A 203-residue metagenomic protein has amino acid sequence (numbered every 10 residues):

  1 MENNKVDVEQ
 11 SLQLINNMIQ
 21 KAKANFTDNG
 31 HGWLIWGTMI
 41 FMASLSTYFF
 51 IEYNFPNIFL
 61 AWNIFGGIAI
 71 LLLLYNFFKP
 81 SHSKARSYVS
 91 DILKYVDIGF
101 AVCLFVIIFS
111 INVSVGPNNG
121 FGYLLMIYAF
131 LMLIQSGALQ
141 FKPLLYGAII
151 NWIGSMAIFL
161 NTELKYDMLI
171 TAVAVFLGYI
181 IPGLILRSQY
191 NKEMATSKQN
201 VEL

Functional and structural regions predicted by a protein language model:
M1-N29: N-terminal juxtamembrane cytosolic/stromal segments of multi-pass membrane proteins
K23-F109: Selected alpha-helical membrane-embedding segments in polytopic membrane proteins
I35-M42, I64-L71, V102, I127-F130 (+3 more regions): Lipid-exposed faces of alpha-helical membrane segments in multi-pass integral membrane proteins
S44-T47, L73-F77, I111, S155-T162 (+1 more regions): Structural signal for membrane-spanning alpha-helices in multi-pass inner-membrane proteins, emphasizing helix cores
Y53-A61, N112-G120, E163-I170: Membrane-helix interface and helix-disruption motif detector
N54-F55, S81-K84, S114, Q189-S197: Membrane-interfacial segments
S87-A148: Membrane-proximal helix-loop-helix units in multi-pass membrane proteins
I134-L203: Terminal transmembrane helical module of multi-pass membrane proteins
